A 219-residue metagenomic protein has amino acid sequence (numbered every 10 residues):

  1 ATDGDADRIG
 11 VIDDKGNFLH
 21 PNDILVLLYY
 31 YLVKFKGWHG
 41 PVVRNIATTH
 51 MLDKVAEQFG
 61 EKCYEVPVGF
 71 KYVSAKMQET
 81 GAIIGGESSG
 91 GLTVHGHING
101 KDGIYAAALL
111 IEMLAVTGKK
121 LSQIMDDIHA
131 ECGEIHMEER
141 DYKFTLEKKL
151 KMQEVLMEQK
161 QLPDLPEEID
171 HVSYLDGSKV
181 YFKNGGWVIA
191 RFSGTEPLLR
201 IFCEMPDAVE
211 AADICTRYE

Functional and structural regions predicted by a protein language model:
A1-F59: Replace "Mg2+/Mn2+-dependent" with "divalent metal-dependent
W38-E219: Phosphate-binding and adjacent anionic-ligand microenvironments
